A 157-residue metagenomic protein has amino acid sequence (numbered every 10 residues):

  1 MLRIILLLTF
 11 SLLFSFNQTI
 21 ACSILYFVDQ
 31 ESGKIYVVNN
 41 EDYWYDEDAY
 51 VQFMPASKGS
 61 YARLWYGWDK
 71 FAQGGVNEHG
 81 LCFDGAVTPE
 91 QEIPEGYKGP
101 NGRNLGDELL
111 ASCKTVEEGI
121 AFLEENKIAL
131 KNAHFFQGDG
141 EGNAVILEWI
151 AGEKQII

Functional and structural regions predicted by a protein language model:
I5-S15: Bacterial N-terminal signal peptides
T19-I157: N-terminal nucleophile
